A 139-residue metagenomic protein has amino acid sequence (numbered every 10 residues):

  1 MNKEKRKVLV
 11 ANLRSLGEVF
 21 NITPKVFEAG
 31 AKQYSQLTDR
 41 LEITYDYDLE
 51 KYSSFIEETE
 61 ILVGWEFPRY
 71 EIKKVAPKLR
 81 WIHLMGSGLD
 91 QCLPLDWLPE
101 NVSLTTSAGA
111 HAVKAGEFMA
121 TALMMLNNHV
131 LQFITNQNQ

Functional and structural regions predicted by a protein language model:
M1-T59: N-terminal glycine-/charge-rich "phosphate-binding" loop or analogous flexible N-terminal tail
E58-N138: Phosphate/diphosphate ligand-binding glycine-rich loop within oxidoreductases
